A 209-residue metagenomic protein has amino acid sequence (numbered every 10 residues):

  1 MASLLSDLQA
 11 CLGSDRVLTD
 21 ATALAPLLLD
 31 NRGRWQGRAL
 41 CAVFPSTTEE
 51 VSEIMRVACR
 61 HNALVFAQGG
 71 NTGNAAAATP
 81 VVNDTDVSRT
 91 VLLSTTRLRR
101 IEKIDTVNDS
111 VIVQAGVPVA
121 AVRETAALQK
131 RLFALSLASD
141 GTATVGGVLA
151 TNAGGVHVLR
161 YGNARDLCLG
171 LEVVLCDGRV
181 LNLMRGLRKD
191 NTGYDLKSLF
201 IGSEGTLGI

Functional and structural regions predicted by a protein language model:
M1-R56, R60, G73-D109, A138: N-terminal flexible segment immediately upstream of the FAD-binding catalytic core in FAD-dependent oxidoreductases
N62-L64, L132: Residue-level detector of anion-binding/catalytic polar loops
Q68-T72: Glycine-rich beta-strand-to-loop/alpha-helix junction loops that act as flexible
R100-I209: FAD-binding subdomain of flavoenzyme oxidoreductases
